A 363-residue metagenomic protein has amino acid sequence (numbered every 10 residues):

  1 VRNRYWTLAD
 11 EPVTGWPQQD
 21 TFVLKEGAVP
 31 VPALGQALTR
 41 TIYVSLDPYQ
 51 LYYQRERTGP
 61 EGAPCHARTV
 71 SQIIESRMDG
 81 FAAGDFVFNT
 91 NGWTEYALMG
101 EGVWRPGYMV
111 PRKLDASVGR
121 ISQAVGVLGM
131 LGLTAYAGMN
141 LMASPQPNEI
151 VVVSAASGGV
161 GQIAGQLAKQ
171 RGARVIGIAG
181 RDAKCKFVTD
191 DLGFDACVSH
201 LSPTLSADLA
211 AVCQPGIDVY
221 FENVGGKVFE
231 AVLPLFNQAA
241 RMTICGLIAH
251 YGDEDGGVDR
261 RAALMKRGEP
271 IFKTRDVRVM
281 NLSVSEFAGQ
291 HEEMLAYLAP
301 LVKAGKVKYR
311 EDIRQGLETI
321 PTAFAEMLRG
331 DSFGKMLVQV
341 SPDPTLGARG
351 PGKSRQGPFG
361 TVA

Functional and structural regions predicted by a protein language model:
A28-L46, Y52-W93: Glycine-rich beta-strand-centered segment in the early N-terminal region that forms part of a ligand/cofactor-binding
A67-Q72, A83-A155, C197, K306: NAD(P)H dinucleotide-binding glycine-rich loop of Rossmann-like/cofactor-binding domains, especially the beta1-alpha1
F86, I150, R174, A240-M242 (+1 more regions): Short glycine-centered segments of the SAM/dcSAM-binding site in methyltransferase folds
V125-P203, A207: Mid-domain Rossmann-like dinucleotide-binding core that forms the NAD(H)/NADP(H) cofactor-binding site
V212-V219: A glycine-rich helix->loop->beta "capping" turn within Rossmann-like NAD(P)(H)-dependent oxidoreductase domains
K227-V307, S341-A363: Glycine-rich phosphate-binding loop and adjacent beta-alpha segment of Rossmann(oid) nucleotide-cofactor-binding
R329-G334: Glycine/proline-rich active-site loop of Rossmann-fold NAD(P)-dependent oxidoreductases
